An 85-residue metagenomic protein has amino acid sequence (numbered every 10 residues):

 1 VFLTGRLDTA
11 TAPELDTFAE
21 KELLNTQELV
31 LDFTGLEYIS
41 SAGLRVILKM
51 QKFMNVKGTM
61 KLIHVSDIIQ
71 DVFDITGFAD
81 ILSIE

Functional and structural regions predicted by a protein language model:
V1-G5, L29: Short, aliphatic-rich beta-strand segments
T9-L82: Amphipathic alpha-helical interaction surfaces in cytosolic regulatory modules
E85: Charged, structured surface patches that assemble and position nucleic-acid processing machinery
